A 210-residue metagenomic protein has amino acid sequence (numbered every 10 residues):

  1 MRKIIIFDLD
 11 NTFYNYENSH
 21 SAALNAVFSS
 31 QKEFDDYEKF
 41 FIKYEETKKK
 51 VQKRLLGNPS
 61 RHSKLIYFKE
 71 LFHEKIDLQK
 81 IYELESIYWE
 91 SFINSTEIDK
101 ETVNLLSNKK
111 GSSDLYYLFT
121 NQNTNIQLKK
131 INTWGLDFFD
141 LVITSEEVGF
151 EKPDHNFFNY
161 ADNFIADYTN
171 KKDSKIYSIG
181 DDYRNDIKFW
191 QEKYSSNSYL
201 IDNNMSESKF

Functional and structural regions predicted by a protein language model:
M1-E46: Active-site neighborhood of HAD-like aspartate-dependent phosphohydrolases
M1-K3, V103, S107, Q122-F210: Asp-based, Mg2+/Mn2+-dependent phosphohydrolase catalytic module
H20-F28, Y44-K48, F68, E85-W89 (+1 more regions): Hydrophobic alpha-helical core bundles mediating ligand binding, dimerization, or RNAP-core interactions
A22-A26, I66-E70, N104, N156 (+1 more regions): Alpha-helical elements of Rossmann-like donor-binding domains used by nucleotide-donor carbohydrate transfer enzymes
K32-E46, H73-S86, F138-F139, Y168-S174: Short, surface-exposed acidic
K49-I87: A metal-dependent, Asp-based hydrolase signature
I87-Y117, H155, N159: Short, acidic loop-to-helix structural element flanking the phosphoryl-transfer center in phosphate-processing enzymes
